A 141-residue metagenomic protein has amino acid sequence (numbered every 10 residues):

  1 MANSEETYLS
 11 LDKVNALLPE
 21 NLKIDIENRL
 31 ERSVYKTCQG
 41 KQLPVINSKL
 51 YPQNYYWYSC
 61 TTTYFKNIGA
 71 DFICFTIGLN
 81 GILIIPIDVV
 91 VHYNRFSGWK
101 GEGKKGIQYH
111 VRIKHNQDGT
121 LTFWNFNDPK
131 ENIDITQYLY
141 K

Functional and structural regions predicted by a protein language model:
M1-Q39: Acidic-basic catalytic patches of nuclease active cores, encompassing PD-(D/E)XK and other metal-cofactor nuclease
A2-E5, V89-K141: Non-catalytic C-terminal interaction segments of nucleic acid-processing enzymes
N3, N15, N21, N28 (+8 more regions): Detector for Asparagine
L17-E27, P52-W57, T63-Y64, W99-K104: Short, solvent-exposed secondary-structure boundary motifs
T37, I77, N116: Acidic surface patches and DE-rich sequence motifs
K41-V45: Short, isolated positions in well-ordered beta-strands
N47-D88: Catalytic cores of nucleic-acid endonucleases
